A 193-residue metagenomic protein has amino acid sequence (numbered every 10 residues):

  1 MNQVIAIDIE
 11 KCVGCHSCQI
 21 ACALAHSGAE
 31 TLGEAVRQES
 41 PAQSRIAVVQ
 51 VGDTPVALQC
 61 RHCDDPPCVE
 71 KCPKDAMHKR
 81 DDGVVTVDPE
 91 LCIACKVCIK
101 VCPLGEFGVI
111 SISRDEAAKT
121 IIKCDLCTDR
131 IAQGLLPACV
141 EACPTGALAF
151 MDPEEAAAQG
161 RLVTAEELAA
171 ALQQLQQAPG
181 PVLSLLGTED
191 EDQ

Functional and structural regions predicted by a protein language model:
M1, T54, H78-R80: Short glycine-enriched loop/turn motifs at secondary-structure junctions
M1-V13, C18, A23-A47: N-terminal cysteine/histidine-rich coordination modules
Q3-I5, V56, G83: Short amphipathic alpha-helical segments
T31-R61, P66-V69, E90-I93, V97-Q193: Flanking helices and flexible, charged tails adjoining ferredoxin-like Fe-S electron-transfer domains in multi-subunit
H62-V84: Ordered, amphipathic secondary-structure segments that act as subunit-interaction surfaces in large macromolecular
T86-D88: Long, amphipathic alpha-helical coiled-coil/dimerization segments that form elongated scaffolds
